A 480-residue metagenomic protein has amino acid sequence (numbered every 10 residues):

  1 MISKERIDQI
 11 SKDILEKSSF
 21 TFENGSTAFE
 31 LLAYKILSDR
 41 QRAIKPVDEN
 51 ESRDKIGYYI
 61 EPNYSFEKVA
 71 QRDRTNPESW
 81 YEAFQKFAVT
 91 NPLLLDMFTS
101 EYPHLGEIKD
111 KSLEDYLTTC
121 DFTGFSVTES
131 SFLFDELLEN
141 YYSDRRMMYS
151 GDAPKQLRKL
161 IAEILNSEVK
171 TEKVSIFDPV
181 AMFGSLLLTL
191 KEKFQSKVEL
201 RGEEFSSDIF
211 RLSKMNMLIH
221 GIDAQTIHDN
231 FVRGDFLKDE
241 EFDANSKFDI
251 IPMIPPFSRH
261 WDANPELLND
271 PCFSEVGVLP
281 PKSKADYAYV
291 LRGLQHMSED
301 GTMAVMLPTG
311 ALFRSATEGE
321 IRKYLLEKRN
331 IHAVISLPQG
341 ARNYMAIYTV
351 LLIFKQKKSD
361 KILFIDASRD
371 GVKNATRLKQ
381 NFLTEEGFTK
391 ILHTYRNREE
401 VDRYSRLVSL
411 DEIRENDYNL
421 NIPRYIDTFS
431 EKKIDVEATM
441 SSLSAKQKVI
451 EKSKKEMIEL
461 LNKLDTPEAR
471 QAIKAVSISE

Functional and structural regions predicted by a protein language model:
M1-Y59, S479-E480: Non-catalytic accessory regions of SAM-dependent methyltransferases
D8, S19-S38, T128-D152, Q156-E163: S-adenosyl-L-methionine
D13-S18, T119-T123, N140, D144-R145 (+2 more regions): Alpha-helix C-capping/helix-to-loop hinge sites
L15, A162-N166, L294: Generic structural signal for well-ordered alpha-helical scaffold segments
I36-R146: Long recognition/docking surfaces used for binding and targeting
M147-M253, S258-H260, E275-V276, P308-G310 (+2 more regions): Conserved S-adenosyl-L-methionine
N245-E480: A conserved structural/catalytic subdomain of Rossmann-like adenosyl-cofactor enzymes
